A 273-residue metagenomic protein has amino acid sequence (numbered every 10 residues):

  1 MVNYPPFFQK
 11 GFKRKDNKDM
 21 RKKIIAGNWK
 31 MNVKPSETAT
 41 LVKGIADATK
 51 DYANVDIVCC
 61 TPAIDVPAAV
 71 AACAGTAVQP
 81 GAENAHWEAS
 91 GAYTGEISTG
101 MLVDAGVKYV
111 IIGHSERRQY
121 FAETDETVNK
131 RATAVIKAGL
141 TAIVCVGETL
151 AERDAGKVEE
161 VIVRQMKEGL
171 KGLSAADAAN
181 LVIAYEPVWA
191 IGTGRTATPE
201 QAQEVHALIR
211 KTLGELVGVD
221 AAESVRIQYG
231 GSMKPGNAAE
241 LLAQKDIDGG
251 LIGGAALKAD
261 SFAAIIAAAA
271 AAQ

Functional and structural regions predicted by a protein language model:
M1-D19: N-terminal amphipathic/basic-hydrophobic helices that include classical n-h-c signal peptides and signal-anchor
K13-Q273: Active-site loop-to-helix "anion-binding N-cap" substructures in soluble metabolic enzymes
